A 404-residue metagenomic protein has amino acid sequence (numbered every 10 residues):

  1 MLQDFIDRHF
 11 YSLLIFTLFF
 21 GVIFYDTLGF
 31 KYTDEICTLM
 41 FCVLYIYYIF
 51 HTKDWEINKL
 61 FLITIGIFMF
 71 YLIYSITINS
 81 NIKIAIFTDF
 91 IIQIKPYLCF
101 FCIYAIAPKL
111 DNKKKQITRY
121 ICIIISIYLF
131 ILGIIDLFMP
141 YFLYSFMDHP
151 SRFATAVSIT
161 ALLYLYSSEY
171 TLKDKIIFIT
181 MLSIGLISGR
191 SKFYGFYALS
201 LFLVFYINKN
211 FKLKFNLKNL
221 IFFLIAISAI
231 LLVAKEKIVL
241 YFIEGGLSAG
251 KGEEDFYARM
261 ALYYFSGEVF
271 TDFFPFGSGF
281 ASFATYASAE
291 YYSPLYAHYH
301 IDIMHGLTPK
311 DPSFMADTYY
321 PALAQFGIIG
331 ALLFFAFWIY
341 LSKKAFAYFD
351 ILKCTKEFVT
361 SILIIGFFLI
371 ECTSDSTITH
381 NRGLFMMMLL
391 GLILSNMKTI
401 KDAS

Functional and structural regions predicted by a protein language model:
M1-I73, N112, S167-L172, F215 (+1 more regions): Transmembrane signal-anchor hairpin modules in multi-pass inner-membrane enzymes, especially those that act on
H9, A324-G366: Hydrophobic transmembrane alpha-helices and their immediate junctions
F24-C37, S145-T155, K173-N210, V233-E236 (+2 more regions): Helix-loop-helix junctions and helix-breaking kinks within/between transmembrane helices of multi-pass membrane
I36-F41, L60-I73, I82-I106, D148-A156: Aromatic-anchored transmembrane helix interface
C102-P140, D148-N208: Alpha-helical transmembrane segments of multi-pass inner-membrane proteins
I187, F205-G250, E268: A membrane-periplasm/extracellular boundary helix in multi-pass inner-membrane enzymes that assemble envelope glycans
E253-Y257, A261, S278-F326: Long extracytoplasmic/lumenal interhelical loops at the membrane interface of multi-pass membrane proteins
T360-S404: Transmembrane alpha-helices of multi-pass inner-membrane enzymes
